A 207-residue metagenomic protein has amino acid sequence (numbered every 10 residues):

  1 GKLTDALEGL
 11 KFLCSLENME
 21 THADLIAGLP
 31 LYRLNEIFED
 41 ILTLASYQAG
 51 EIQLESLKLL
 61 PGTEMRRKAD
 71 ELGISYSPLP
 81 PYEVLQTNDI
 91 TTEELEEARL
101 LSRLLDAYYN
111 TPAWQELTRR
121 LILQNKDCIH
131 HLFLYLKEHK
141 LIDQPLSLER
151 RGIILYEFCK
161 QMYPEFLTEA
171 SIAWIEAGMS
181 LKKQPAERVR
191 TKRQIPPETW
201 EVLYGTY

Functional and structural regions predicted by a protein language model:
G1-L79, L85-N88: Conserved non-cysteine loop/helix-boundary elements of the Radical SAM core domain that shape
T4, E8, N35, E93-E96 (+3 more regions): Generic alpha-helical secondary structure signal
L25, E55, S77-E83, R99 (+3 more regions): Aromatic-residue detector
F38-D40, R66-E71, Y76, L101 (+3 more regions): General N-terminal targeting signals
P80-E116: C-terminal accessory region of radical SAM enzymes
S102-Y207: Radical SAM enzyme core and accessory elements
